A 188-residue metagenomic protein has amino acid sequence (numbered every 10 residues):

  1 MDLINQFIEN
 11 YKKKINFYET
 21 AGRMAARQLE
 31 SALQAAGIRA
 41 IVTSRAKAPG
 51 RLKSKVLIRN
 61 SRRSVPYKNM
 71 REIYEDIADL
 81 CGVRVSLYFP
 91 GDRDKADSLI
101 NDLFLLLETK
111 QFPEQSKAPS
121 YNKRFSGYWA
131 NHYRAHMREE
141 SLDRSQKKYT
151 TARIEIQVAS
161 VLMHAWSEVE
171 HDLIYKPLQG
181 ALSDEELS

Functional and structural regions predicted by a protein language model:
M1-S188: Nucleic-acid processing machinery
